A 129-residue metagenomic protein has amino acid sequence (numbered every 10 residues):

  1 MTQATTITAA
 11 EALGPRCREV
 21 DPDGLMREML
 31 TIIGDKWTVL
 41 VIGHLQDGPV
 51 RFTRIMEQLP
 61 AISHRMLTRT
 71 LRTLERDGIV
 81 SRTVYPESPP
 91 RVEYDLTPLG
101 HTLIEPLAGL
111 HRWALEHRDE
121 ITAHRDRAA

Functional and structural regions predicted by a protein language model:
T2-L13, D21, H101-A129: Amphipathic alpha-helical dimerization/coiled-coil segments that flank or bridge DNA-binding/regulatory modules
R16-M66, P86, E93, H101: N-terminal helix-turn-helix DNA-binding core of bacterial DNA-binding proteins
T38, V50, I79, R112-L115 (+1 more regions): Generic structural signal for secondary-structure transition and capping sites
L67, L71-L74: Basic amphipathic alpha-helical segments that dock to polyanions
E75-D95: Beta-hairpin "wing" of winged helix-turn-helix
